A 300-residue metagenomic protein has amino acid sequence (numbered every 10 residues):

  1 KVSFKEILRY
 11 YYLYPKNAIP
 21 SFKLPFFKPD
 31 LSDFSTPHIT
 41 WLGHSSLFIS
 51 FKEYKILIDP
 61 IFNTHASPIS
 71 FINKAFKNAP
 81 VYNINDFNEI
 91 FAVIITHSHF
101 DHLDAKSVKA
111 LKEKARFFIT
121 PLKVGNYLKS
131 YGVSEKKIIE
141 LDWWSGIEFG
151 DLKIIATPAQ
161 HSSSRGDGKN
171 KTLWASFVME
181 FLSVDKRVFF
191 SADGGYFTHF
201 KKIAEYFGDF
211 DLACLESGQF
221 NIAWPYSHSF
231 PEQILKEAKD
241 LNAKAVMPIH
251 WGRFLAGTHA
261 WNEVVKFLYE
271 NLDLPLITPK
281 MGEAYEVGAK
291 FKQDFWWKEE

Functional and structural regions predicted by a protein language model:
K1-N73, P80-D86, E180-A192, D211-G218: Metallo-beta-lactamase
K16-F34, T120-D185, F267-E283, V287-K290: Metallo-beta-lactamase
S46-K52, E148-F210, P225, S229-Q233: Catalytic core of the metallo-beta-lactamase
I49, D59, H97, D104 (+6 more regions): Divalent metal-coordination and catalytic microenvironments
P60-F62, S98, A159-Q160, A192-G194 (+2 more regions): Active-site metal-binding loops of divalent metal-dependent hydrolases
I72-I119, G208-C214: Active-site metal-binding motif and surrounding structural segment of the metallo-beta-lactamase
F87, A92, F117-I119, K123-N126 (+1 more regions): Cap/insert and terminal regions of metallo-dependent hydrolase folds
D104-E113, A256-K266, G288-A289: Metal-dependent catalytic neighborhoods of phosphoester/phosphodiester hydrolases
